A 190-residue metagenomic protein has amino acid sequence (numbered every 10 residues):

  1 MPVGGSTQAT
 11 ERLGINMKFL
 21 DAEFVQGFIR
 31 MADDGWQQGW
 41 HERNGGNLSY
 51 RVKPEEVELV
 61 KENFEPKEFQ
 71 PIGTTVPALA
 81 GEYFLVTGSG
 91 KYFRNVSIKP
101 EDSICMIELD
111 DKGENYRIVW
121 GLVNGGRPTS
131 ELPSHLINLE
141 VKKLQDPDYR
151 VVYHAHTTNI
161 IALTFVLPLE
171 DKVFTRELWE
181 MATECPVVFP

Functional and structural regions predicted by a protein language model:
G4-G5, G14: Residue-identity detector for glycine
Q8-A9: N-terminal polybasic/positive-inside topogenic patches
G14-P190: Glycine-rich flexible loops
